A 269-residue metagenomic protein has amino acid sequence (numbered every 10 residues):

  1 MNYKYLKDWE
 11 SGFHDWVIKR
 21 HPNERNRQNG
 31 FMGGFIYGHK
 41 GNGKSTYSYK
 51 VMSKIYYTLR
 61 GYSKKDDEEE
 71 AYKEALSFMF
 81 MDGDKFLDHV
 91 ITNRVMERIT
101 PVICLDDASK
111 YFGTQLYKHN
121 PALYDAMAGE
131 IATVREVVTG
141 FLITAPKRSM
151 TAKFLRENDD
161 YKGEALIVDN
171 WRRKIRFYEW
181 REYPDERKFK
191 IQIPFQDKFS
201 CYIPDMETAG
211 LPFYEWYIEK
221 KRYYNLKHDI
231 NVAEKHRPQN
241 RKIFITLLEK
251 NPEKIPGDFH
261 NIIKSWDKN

Functional and structural regions predicted by a protein language model:
M1-K7, R176-N269: Conserved P-loop NTPase motor module
M1-N23: N-terminal pre-Walker A segment at the start of P-loop NTPase domains
I18-F35: Eukaryote-specific, low-hydrophobicity, charge-rich regions
F31-F35, T100-V102, G140-L142: Residue-level preference for the first positions of well-ordered beta-strands
F31-Y56: Glycine-rich phosphate-binding P-loop
S53-A75: Post-Walker A helix-loop "phosphate-sensing" segment adjacent to the P-loop in P-loop NTPases
L76-V137: Conserved nucleotide-sensing/catalytic segment adjacent to the nucleotide-binding pocket in NTP-handling enzymes
T114-P204: Replace "adjacent to P-loop NTPase cores in ATP/GTP-dependent enzymes" with "adjacent to NTP-binding cores
